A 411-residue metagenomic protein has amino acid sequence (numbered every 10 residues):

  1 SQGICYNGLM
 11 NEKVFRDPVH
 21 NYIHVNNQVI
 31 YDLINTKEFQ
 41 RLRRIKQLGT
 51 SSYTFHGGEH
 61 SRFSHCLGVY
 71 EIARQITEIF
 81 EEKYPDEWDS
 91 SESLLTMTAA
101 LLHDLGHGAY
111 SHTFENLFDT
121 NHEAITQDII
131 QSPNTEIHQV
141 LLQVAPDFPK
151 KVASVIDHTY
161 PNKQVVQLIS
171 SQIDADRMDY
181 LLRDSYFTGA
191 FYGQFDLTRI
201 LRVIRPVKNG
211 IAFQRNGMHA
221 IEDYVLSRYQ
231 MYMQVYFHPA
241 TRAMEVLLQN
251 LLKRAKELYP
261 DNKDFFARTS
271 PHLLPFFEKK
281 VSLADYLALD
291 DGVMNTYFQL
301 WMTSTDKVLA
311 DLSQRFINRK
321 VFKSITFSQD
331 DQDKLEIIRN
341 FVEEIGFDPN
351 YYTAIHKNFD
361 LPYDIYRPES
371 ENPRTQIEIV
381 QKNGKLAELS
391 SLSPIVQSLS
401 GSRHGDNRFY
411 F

Functional and structural regions predicted by a protein language model:
G3-L95, A109-T113, L117-F411: Histidine-centered, transition-metal-coordinating active-site segments
L95, A100-L101: Elongated alpha-helical scaffolds
L102, G106-H107: Short active-site segment of divalent metal-dependent hydrolases/proteases that encodes the spacing between
